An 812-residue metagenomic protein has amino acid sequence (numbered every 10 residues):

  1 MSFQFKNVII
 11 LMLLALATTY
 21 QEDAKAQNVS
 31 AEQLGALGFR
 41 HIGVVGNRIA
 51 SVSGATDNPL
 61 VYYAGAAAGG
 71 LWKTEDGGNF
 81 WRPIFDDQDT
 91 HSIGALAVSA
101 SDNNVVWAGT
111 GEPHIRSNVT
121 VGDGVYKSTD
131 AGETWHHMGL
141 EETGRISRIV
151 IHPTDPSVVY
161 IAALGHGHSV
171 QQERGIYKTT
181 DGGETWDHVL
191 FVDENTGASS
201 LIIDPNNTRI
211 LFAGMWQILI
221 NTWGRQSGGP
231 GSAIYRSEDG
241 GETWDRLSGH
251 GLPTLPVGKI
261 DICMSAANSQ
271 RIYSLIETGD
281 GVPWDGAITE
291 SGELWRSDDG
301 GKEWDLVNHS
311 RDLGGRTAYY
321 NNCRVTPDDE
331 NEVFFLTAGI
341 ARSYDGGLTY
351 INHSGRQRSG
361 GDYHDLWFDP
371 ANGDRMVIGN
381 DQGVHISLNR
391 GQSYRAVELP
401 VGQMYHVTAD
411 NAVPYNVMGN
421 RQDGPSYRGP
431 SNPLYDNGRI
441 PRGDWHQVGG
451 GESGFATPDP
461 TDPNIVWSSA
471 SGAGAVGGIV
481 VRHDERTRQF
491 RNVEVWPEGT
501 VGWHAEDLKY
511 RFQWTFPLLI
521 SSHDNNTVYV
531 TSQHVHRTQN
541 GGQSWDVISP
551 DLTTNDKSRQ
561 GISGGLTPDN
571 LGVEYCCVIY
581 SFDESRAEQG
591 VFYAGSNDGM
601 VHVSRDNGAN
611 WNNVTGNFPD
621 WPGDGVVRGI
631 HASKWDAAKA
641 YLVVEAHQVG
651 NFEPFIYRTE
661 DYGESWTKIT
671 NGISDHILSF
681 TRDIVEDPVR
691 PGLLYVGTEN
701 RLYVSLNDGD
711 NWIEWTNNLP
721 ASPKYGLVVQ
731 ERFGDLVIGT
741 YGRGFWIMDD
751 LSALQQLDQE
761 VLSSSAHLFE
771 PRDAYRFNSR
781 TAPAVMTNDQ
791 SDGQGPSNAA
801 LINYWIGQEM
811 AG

Functional and structural regions predicted by a protein language model:
M1-I9, Y20: Bacterial N-terminal signal peptides that target proteins for export
I10-L14: Hydrophobic helical h-region of N-terminal Sec-dependent signal peptides in bacterial secretory/periplasmic proteins
L16-D23: C-terminal segment of classical bacterial N-terminal signal peptides
Q27-Q790, S797-A800: Beta-propeller blade termini and top-face loops
L801-G807: Short edge beta-strand/loop segments characteristic of extracellular beta-sandwich folds
M810-G812: Solvent-exposed loop/turn segments flanking beta-strands in beta-repeat/beta-sandwich domains
